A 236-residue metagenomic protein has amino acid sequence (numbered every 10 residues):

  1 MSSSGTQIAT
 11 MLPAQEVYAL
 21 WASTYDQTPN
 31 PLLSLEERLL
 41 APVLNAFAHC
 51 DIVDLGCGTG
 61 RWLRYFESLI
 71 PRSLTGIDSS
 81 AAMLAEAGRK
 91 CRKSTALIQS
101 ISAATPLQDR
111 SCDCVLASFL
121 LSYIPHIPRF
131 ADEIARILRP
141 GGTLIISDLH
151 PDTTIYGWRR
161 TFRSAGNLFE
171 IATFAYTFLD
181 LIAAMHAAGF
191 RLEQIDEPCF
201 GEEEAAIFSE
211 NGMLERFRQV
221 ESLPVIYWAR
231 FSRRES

Functional and structural regions predicted by a protein language model:
S2-F47, R61-Y65, M83-E86, K90 (+3 more regions): Conserved class I S-adenosyl-L-methionine
V53-L55, T59-A104: Class I SAM-dependent methyltransferase SAM/SAH-binding core
A103-V115: A short acidic, Gly/Pro-enriched loop at the edge of an enzyme's catalytic core that lines a small-molecule cofactor
C114-I127: A short SAM/SAH-binding and catalytic strip from SAM-dependent methyltransferases
P128-P140: A short glycine-rich, Lys/Arg-flanked "PGG" loop and its adjoining helix->strand segment in the class I
I145-A172: Conserved class I S-adenosyl-L-methionine
T173-I195: Short alpha-helix
E193-E235: Conserved Class I S-adenosyl-L-methionine
